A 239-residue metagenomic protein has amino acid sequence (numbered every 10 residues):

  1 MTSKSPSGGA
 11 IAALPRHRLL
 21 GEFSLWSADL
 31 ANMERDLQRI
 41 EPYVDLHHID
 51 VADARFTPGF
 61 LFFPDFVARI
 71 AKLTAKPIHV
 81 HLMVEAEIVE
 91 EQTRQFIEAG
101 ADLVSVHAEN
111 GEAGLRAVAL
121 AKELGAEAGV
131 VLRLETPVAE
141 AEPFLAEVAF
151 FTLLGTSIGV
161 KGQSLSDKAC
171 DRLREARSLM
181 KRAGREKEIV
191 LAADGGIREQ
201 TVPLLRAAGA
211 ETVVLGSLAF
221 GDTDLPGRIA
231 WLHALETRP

Functional and structural regions predicted by a protein language model:
M1-S7, S178-R182, E186-A193, R198-P239: Alpha/beta catalytic cores of nucleotide-metabolism and tRNA/nucleoside-modifying enzymes
T2-L103, A128, P143-V148, K168-D171 (+3 more regions): Conserved N-terminal beta1-alpha1 strand-loop-helix module at the mouth
Y43, T74, A99, A176-K187: A structural motif corresponding to the C-terminal end of an alpha-helix and its immediate exit/capping segment
V51, L82, A108, L132-L134 (+3 more regions): Short secondary-structure boundary segments
Q92-E140: Hydrophobic, well-structured mid-protein blocks that either form specific transmembrane helices
V104-E112, T152-L165, A208-R228: Glycine-rich phosphate-binding active-site loops on the catalytic face of alpha/beta enzymes
V118-V130, P143-E147, R172-A183, I189-L191 (+1 more regions): Post-transcriptional modification and biogenesis factors for structured RNAs of the translation apparatus
V131-E175: Histidine/lysine/aspartate-rich catalytic loop segments that bind and position anionic ligands
